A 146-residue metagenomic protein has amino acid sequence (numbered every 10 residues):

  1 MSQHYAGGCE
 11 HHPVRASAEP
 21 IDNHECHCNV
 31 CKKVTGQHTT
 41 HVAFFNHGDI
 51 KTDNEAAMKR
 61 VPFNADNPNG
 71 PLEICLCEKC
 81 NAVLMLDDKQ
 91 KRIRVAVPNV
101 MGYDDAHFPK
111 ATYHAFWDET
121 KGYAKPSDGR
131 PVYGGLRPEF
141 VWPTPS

Functional and structural regions predicted by a protein language model:
M1-G8, H12-S146: A short Gly-Trp-Pro
